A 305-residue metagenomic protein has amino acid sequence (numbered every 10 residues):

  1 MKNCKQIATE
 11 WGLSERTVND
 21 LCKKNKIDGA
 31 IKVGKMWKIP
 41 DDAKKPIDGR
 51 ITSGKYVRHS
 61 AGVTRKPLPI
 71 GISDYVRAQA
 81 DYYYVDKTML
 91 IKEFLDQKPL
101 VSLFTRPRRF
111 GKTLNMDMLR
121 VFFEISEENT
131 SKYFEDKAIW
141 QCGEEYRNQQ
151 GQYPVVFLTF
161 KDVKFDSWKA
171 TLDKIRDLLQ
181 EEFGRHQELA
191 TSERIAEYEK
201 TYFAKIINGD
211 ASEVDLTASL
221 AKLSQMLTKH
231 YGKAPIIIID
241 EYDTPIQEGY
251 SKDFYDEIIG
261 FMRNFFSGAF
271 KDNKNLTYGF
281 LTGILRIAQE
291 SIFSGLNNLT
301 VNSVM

Functional and structural regions predicted by a protein language model:
M1, K38, Y84-V85: Short aromatic/basic micro-patch
M1-T17: Polyanion-binding surface elements
C4, G29-A30, D48: A generic structural signal for ordered secondary structure
Q6, A43, E241: Ca2+-coordinating acidic residues in Ca2+-binding motifs
T9, K23, K229: Short polybasic/polar patches that bind polyanions
G12-K38: Major-groove DNA-recognition helix of helix-turn-helix-type DNA-binding domains
D42-A61: A short, Lys/Arg-enriched interface patch at domain edges and termini
H59-M305: Phosphate-binding site recognition
